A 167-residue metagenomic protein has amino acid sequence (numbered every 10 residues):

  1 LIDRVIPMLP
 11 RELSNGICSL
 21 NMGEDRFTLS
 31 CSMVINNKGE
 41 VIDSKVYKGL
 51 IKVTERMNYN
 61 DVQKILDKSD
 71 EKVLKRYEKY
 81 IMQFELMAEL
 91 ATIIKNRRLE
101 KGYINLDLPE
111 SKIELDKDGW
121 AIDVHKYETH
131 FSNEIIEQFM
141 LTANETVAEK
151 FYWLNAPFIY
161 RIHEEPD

Functional and structural regions predicted by a protein language model:
L1-D167: Electropositive polyanion-binding surfaces
